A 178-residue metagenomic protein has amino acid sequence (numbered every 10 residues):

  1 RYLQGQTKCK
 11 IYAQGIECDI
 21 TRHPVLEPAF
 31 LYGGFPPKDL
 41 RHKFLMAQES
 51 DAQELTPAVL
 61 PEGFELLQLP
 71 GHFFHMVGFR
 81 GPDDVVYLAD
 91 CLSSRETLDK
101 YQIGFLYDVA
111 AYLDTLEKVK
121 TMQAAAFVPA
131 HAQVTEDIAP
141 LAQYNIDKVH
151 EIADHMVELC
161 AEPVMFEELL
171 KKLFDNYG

Functional and structural regions predicted by a protein language model:
R1-T56: Active-site HxH/HxHxD metal-binding segment of metal-dependent hydrolases
Q6, M122-Q123, P163: Structured helix-beta-strand junction loops
G15, T56-A58, P70, H131: Residues at the C-termini of beta-strands that transition into short coil/loop
P28-L31, E65-Q68, F73-A153: Metallo-beta-lactamase
V59-G63: Conserved N-terminal entry element of GNAT/NAT acetyltransferase domains
V157-E168, K172: Short capping segments at the starts of secondary-structure elements
D175-G178: Short, positively charged loop/turn segments that connect secondary-structure elements
